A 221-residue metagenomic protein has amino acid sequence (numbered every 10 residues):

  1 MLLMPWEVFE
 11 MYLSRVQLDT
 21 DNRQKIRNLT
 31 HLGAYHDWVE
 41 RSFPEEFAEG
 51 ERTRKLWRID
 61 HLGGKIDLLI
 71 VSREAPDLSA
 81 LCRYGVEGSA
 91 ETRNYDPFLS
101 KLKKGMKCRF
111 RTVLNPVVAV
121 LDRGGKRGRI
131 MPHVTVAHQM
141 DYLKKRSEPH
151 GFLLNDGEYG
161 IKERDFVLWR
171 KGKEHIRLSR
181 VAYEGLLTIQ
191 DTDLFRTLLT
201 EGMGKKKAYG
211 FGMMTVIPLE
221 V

Functional and structural regions predicted by a protein language model:
L2-V221: RNA-interacting cores
